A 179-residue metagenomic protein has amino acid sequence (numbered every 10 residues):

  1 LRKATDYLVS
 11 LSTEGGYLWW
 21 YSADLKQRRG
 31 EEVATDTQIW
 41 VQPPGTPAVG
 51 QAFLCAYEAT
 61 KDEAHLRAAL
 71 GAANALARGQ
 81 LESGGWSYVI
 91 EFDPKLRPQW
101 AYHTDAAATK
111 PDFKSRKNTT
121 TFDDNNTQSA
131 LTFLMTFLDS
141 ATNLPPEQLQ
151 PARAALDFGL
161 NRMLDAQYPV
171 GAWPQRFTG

Functional and structural regions predicted by a protein language model:
L1-E14: Mature N-terminal segment immediately following signal peptide/propeptide cleavage in secreted/periplasmic
L11-G179: Extended ligand-binding groove/face enriched in aromatic
